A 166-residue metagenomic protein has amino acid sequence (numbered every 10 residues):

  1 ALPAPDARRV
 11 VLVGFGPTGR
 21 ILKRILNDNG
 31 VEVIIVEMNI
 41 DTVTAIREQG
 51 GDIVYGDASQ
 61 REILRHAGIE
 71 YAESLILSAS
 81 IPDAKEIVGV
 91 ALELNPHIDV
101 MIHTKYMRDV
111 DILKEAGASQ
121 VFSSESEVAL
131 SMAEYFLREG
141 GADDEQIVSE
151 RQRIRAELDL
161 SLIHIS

Functional and structural regions predicted by a protein language model:
A1-S166: Cytosolic regulatory regions of ion transport systems
